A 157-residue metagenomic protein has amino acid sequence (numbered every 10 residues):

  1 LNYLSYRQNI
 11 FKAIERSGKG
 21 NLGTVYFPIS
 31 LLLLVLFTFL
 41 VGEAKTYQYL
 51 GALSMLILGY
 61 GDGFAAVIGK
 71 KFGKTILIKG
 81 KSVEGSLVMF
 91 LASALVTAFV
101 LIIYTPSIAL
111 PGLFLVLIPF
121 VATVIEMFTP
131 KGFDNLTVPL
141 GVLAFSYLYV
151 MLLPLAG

Functional and structural regions predicted by a protein language model:
L1-V96, I108-A156: Interhelical loop and helix-boundary elements at the membrane-water interface of polytopic inner-membrane proteins
T105: Cys/His-rich zinc-coordinating modules
